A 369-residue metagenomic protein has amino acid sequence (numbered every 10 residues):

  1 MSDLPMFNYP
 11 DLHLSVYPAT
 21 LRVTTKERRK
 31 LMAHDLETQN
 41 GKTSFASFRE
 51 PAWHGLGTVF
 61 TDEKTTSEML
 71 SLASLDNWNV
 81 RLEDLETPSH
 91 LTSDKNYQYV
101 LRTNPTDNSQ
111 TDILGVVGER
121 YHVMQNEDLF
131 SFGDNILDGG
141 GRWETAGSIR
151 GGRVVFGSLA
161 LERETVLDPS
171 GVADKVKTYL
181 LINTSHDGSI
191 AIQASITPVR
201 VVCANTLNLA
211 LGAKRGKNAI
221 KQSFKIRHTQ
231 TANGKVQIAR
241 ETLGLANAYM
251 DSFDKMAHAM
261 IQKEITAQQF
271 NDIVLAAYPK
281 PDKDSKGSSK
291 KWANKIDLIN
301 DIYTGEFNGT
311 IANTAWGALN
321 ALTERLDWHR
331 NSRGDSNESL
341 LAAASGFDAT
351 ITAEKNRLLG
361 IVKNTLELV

Functional and structural regions predicted by a protein language model:
S2, V16, S93, S109 (+2 more regions): A generic structural signal for short, non-catalytic loop/turn and secondary-structure boundary residues
D3, N8-H13, Y17: Intrinsic-disorder-associated, low-complexity terminal segments enriched in Asp/Asn/His/Tyr and depleted of Lys/Arg
L4-F7, L21-S131, I136, E164: Feature for intrinsically disordered/low-complexity regulatory segments and propeptides
P10-H13, T24, K30, A239 (+1 more regions): Intrinsically disordered and other compositionally biased segments
L12, L21, E27-R28, F48 (+6 more regions): Short, intrinsically disordered low-complexity segments
H13-S15, V23, V59, T66 (+9 more regions): A generic structural signal for solvent-exposed, polar alpha-helical segments
S131, N135-V369: Intrinsic disorder/low-complexity polar-acidic segments
